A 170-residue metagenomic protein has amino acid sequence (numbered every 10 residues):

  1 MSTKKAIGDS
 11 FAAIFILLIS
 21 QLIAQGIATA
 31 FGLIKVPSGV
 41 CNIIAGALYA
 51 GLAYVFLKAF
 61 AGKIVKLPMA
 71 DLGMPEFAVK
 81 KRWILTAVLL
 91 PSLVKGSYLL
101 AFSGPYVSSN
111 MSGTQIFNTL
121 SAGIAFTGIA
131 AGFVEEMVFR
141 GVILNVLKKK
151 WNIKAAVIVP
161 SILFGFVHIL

Functional and structural regions predicted by a protein language model:
M1-E76: N-terminal, membrane-interfacial amphipathic/helix-forming hydrophobic leader that caps and precedes the first
A6, L18, I43, A131-F133 (+2 more regions): Hydrophobic transmembrane-helix microenvironments that flank and shape a buried ionizable site
I7-F11, F15, I43-I44, K81-V88 (+3 more regions): Hydrophobic alpha-helical transmembrane segments
L17-I23, S92-S97, S161-L170: Aromatic-anchored segments of alpha-helical transmembrane domains
T29-C41, K66-M137, L144-N145, K149: Juxtamembrane helix-loop-helix connectors linking adjacent transmembrane helices in multi-pass membrane enzymes
F60, G104-V107, G165-L170: Membrane-interface helix-cap regions at the ends of transmembrane helices in multi-pass membrane proteins
V134-V159, L163-F166: Membrane-interface helix/loop boundary segments of multi-pass membrane proteins
